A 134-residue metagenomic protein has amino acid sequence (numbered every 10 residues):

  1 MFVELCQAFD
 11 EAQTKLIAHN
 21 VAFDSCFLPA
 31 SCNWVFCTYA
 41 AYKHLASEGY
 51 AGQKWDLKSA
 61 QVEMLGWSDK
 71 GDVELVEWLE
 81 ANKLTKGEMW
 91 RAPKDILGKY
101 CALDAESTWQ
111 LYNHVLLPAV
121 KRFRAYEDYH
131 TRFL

Functional and structural regions predicted by a protein language model:
M1-S59, E63: Conserved RNase H-like, two-metal-ion catalytic cores of nucleic-acid enzymes
N33-T38, H44-S47, K70, E74-L134: Mixed-charge, glycine-rich, non-catalytic linkers/tails in nucleic-acid processing enzymes
V62-K70: Glycine-rich, acidic and aromatic/proline-enriched surface loops and short helix-turn segments that act as binding
